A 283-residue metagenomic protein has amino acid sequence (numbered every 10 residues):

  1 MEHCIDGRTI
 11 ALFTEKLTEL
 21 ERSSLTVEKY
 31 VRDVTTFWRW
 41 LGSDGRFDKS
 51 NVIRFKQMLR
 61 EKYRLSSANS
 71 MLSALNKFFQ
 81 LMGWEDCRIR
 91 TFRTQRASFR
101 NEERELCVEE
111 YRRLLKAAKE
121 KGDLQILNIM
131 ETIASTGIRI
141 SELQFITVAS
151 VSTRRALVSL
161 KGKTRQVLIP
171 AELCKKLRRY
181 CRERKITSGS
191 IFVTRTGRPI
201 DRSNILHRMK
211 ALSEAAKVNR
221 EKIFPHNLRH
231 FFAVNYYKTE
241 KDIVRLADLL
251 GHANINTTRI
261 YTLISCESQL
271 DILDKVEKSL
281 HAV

Functional and structural regions predicted by a protein language model:
M1-V283: Conserved catalytic core of the tyrosine transesterase superfamily
